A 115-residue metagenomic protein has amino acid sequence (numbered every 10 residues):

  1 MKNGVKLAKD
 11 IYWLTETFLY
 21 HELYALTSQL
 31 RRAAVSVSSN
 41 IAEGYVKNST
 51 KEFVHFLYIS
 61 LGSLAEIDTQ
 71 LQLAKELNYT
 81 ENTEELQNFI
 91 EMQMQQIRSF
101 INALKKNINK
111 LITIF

Functional and structural regions predicted by a protein language model:
M1-E43, K47-F115: Short, C-terminally biased terminal segments at protein or domain edges
